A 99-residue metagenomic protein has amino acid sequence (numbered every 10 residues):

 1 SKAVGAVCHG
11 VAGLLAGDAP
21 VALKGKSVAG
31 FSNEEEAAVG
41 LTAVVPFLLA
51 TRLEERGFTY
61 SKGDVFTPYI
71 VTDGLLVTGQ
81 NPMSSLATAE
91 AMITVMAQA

Functional and structural regions predicted by a protein language model:
S1-A99: Active-site-adjacent pocket-lining segments in enzyme domains
